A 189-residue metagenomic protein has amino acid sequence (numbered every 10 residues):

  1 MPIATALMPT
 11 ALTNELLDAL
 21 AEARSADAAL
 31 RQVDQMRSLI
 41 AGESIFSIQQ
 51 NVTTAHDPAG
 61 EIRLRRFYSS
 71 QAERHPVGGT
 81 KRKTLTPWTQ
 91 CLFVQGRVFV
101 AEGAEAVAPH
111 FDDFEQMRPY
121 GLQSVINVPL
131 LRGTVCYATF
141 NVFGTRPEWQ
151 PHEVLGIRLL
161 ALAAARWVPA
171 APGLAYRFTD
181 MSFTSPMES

Functional and structural regions predicted by a protein language model:
M1-A23, T179-M187: Signal-transmission linkers at sensory-effector interfaces
D18-Q35: Signal-transducing coiled-coil linker helices
D34-S38, E43-H56: Short, hydrophobic-rich beta-strand element in sensory/regulatory alpha-beta domains
I48-P76: GAF sensory/regulatory domain recognition with acknowledged cross-activation on helical regulatory dimers
S69-P109, R118: Regulatory sensory and allosteric helical modules in signal-transduction proteins and certain transcription factors
S124-L131: A short, aliphatic-rich beta-strand micro-motif
G144-S189: Juxtadomain coupling helices with adjacent low-complexity linkers
